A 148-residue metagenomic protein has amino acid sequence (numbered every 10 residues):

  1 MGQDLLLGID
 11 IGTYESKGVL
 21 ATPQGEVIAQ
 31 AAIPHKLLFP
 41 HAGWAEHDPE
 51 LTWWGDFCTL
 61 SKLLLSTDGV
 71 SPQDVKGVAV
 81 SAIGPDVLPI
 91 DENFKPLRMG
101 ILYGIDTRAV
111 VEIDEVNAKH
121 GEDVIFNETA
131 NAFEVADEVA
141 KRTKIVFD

Functional and structural regions predicted by a protein language model:
M1-M99: N-terminal glycine/serine-rich phosphate-binding loop of ATP-dependent small-molecule kinases, especially carbohydrate
T59-D148: Glycine-rich phosphate-binding/catalytic subdomain of phosphoryl-transfer and nucleotide/sugar-phosphate-processing
